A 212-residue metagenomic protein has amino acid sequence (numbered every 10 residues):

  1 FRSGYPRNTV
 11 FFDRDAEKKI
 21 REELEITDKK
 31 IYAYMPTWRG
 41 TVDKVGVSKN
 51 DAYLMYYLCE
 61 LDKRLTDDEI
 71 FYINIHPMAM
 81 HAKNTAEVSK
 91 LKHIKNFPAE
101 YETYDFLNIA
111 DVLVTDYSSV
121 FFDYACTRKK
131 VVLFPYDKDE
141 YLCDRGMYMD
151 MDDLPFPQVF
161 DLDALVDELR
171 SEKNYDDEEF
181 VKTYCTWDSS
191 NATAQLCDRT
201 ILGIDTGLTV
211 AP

Functional and structural regions predicted by a protein language model:
F1-Y5: Helix-loop-beta element that forms the nucleotide-linked donor phosphate-binding surface in glycosyltransferases
P6-T85, A192-A194: Conserved catalytic-core segment of nucleotide-activated headgroup transferases in glycan assembly
D13-E22, L113-T115, E172-Y175: Short, surface-exposed amphipathic charged segments that create phosphate/polyanion-binding patches used for binding
D68-E69, A110, R128: Short, well-ordered alpha-helix to beta-strand connector turns
E69, L91-K95, P155-P157: Short, conserved active-site loop motifs that form the nucleotide-linked donor/cofactor pocket
P77-F122: Donor nucleotide-activated moiety binding/catalytic core segment of transferases that use nucleotide-activated donors
A86-S89, S119-C185: Catalytic binding pocket for nucleotide-activated donors in carbohydrate/polymer assembly enzymes
S189-P212: C-terminal alpha-helical cap of glycosyltransferases
